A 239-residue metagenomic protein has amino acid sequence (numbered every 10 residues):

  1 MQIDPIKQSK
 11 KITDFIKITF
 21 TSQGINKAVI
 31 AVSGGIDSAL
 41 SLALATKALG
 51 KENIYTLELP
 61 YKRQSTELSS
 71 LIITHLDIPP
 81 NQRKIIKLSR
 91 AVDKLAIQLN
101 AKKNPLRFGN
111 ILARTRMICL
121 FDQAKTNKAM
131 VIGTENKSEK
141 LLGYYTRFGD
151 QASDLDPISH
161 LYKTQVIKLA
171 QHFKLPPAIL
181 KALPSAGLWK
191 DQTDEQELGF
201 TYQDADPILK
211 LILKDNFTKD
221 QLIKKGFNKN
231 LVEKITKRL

Functional and structural regions predicted by a protein language model:
M1-Y145, L222: ATP-dependent adenylation/nucleotidyltransferase module used to activate substrates
K7, K11-F15, L161-H172, K214 (+1 more regions): A non-catalytic, amphipathic alpha-helix used as a structural packing/dimerization or gating element in enzyme scaffolds
D37, P79, Y162, P176 (+3 more regions): Helix N-cap / loop-to-helix initiation motif
L40, L211, L231-K234: N-terminal glycine-rich anion-binding loops that anchor highly charged ligand groups
T74, P105-R116, A129-D204: Catalytic subdomain that performs nucleotidyl-dependent activation
D93, T146, K168-Q171, K210 (+1 more regions): Generic alpha-helical structural context detector
A205-N216: Short, amphipathic alpha-helical "recognition" segments used to contact nucleic acids or chromatin
T218-L239: Intrinsic disorder and flexible/low-complexity segments
